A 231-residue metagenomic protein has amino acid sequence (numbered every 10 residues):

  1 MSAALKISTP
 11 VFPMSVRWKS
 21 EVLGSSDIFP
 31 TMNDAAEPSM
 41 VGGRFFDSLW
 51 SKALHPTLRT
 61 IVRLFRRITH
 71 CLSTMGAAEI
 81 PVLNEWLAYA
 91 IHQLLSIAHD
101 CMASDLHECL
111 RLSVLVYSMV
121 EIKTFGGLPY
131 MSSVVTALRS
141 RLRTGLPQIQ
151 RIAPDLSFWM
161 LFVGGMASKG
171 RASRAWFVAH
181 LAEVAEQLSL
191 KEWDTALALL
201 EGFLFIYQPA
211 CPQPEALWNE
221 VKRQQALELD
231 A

Functional and structural regions predicted by a protein language model:
M1-A231: Intrinsically disordered, low-complexity activation-like regions
